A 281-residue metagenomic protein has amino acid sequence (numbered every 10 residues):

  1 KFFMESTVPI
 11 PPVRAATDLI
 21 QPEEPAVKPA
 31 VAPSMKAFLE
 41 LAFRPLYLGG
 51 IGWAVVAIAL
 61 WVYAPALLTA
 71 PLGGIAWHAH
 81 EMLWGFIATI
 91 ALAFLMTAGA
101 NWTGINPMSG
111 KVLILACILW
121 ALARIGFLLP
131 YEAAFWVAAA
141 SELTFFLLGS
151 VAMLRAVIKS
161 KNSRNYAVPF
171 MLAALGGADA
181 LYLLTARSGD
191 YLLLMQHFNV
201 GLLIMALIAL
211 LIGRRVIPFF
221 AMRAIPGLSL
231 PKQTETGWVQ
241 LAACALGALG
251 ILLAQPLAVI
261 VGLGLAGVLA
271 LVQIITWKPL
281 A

Functional and structural regions predicted by a protein language model:
F2-A281: Hydrophobic alpha-helical transmembrane segments of multi-pass integral membrane proteins
